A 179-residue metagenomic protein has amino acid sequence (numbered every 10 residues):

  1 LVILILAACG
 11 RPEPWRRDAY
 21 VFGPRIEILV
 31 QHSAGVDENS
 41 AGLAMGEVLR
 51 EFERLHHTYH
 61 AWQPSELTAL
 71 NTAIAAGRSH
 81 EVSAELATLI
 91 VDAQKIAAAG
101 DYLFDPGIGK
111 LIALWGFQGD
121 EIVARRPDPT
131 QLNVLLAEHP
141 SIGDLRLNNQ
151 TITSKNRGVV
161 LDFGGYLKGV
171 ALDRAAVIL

Functional and structural regions predicted by a protein language model:
L1-V2: Sec-dependent signal peptide recognition, specifically the positively charged N-region followed immediately by
I5-G164: A contiguous, well-ordered beta/alpha segment that forms the leading edge of an enzyme domain
N156, V160, G165-L179: Cysteine-centered nucleophilic/redox motifs
